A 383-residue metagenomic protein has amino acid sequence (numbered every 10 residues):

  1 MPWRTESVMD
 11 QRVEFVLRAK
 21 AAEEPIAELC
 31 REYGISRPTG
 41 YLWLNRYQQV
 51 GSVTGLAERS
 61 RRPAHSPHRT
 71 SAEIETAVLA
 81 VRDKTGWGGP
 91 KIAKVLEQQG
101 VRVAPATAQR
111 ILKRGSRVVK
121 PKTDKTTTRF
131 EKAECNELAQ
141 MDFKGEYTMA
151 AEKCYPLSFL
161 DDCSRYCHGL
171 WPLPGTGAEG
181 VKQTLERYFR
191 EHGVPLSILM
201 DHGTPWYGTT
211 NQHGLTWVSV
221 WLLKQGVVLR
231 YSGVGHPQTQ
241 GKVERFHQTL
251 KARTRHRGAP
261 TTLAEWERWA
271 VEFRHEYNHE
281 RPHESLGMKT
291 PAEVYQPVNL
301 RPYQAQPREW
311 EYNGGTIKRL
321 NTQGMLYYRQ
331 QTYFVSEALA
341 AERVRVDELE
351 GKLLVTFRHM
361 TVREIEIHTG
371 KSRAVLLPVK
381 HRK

Functional and structural regions predicted by a protein language model:
M1-V13, P63-A72: Short, Lys/Arg-enriched anionic-surface-contact patches
S7-E24, E75-T85: Short, amphipathic alpha-helical "recognition" segments used to contact nucleic acids or chromatin
F15, L29, G40-W43, A77-V78 (+14 more regions): Mobile genetic element proteins and their domesticated derivatives, centered on retroelements and DNA transposons
V53-E146, T216, T290-N299: Basic, flexible linker segments flanking DNA-binding modules in nucleic acid-interacting mobile-element proteins
R102, A106, K113-C167, P174-L196 (+3 more regions): Mobile-element integrase/transposase regions, centering on the N-terminal DNA-binding/Zn-coordinating module
T176, F189-Q212, G233-G235, Q240 (+1 more regions): Acidic/histidine-rich, metal-coordinating catalytic segments
V218-Y303, G351-L353: Charged alpha-helix within mobile-element recombinases
N278-K383: C-terminal, beta-rich DNA-binding module of retroviral/retroelements integrases
